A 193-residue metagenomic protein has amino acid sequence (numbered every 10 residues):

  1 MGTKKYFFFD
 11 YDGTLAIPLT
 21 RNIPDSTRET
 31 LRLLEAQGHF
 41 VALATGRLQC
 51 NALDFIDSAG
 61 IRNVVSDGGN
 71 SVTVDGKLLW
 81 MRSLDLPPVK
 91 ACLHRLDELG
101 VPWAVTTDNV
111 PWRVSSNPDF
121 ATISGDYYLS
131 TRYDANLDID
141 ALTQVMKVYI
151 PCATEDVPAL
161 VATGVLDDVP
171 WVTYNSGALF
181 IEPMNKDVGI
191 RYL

Functional and structural regions predicted by a protein language model:
T3-T20, L43: Asp-based phosphoryl-transfer active-site loop
F8-Y11, S71-V74, I139-L142, P170-W171: Short, basic/glycine-rich phosphate-binding loops at helix/coil junctions that contact nucleotide phosphates
P18-R21, V41-L43, M81-R82, D126-Y127: Short, flexible loop segments at the rims of nucleotide/cofactor-binding pockets, characterized by
R21-D25, S83-L86, I181-M184: Conserved phosphate-coordination/catalytic loops
S26-F120: Active-site phosphate-binding/coordination module
L99-P102, T106-L193: Conserved acidic, metal-coordinating active-site core of Asp-based, Mg2+-dependent phosphoryl-transfer enzymes
